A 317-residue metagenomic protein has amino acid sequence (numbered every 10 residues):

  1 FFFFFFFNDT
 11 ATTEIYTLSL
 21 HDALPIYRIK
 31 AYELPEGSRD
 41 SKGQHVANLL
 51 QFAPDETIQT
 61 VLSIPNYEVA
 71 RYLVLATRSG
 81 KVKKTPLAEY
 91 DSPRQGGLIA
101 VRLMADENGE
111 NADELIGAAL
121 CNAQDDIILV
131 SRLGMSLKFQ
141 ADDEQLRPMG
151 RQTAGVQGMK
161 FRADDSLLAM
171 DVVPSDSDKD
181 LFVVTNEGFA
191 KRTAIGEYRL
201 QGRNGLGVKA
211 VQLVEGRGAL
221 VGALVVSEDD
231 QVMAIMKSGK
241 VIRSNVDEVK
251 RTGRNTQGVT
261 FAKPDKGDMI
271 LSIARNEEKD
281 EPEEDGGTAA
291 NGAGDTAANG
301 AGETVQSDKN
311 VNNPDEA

Functional and structural regions predicted by a protein language model:
F1-D22: Positively charged, low-complexity/disordered segments
L18-H21, P25-A317: Short, structured "edge-of-domain" segments at secondary-structure transitions
